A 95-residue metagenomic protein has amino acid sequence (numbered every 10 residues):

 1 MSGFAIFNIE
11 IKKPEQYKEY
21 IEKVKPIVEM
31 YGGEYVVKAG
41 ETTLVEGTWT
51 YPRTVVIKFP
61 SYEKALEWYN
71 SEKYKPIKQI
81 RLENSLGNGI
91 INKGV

Functional and structural regions predicted by a protein language model:
M1-T54, P60-N70, K93-V95: Short S/T/G/P-rich N-terminal loop/turn motif that feeds into the first structured element of a domain
R53-V55, G87-N88: Generic beta-strand structural signal
A65-I90: C-terminal structural segments of small proteins and small subunits
